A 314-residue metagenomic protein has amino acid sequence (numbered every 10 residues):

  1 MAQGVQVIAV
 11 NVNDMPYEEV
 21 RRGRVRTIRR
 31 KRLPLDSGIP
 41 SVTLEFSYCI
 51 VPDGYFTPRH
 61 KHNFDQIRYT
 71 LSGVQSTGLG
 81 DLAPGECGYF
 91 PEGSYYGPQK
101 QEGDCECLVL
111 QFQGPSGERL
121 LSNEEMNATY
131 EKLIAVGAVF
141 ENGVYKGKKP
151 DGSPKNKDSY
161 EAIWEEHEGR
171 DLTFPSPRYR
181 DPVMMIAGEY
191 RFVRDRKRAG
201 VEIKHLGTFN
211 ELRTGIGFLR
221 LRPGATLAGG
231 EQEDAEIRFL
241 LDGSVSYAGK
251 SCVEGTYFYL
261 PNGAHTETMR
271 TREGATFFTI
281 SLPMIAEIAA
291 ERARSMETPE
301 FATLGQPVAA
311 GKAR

Functional and structural regions predicted by a protein language model:
M1-Y69, V74-F239, S244-R314: Jelly-roll (double-stranded beta-helix
